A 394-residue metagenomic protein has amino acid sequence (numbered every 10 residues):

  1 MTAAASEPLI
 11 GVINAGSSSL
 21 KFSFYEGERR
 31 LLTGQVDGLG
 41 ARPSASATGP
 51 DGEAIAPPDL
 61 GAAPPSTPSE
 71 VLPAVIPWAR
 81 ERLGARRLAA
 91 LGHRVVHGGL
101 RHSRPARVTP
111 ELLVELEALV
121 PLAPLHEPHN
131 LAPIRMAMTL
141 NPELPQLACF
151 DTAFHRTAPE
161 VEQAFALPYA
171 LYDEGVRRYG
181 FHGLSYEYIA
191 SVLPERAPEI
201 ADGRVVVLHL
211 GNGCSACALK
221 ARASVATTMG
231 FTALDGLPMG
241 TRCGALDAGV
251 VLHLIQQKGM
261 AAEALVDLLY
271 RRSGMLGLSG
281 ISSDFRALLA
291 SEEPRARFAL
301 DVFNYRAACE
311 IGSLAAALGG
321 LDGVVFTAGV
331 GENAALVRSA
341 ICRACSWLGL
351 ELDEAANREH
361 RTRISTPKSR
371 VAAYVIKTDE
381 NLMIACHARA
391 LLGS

Functional and structural regions predicted by a protein language model:
I10, S18-P64, G230: Short glycine-rich, Thr/Ser-proximal phosphate-binding strand/loop in the N-terminal lobe of ATP-dependent enzymes
V75-H126, P145-L147, A153-A164: Short beta-strand-loop/turn "lid" adjacent to the catalytic site in phosphate-handling enzymes
P77-A89, L193-E199, I311-D322: Phosphate/pyrophosphate-binding loops at sites that engage ATP/ADP/AMP, CoA/4′-phosphopantetheine, polyphosphate
F154-I255: Glycine-rich phosphate-binding loop of actin/hexokinase-like ATP-binding domains
D247-V250, L254-I281, F285: Oxyanion-binding "anion nests"
D267, G274-L278, D284-A317: Adenine-nucleotide phosphate-binding core of ATP-dependent small-molecule kinases
D322-C345: Glycine-rich phosphate-binding loops at beta-strand->alpha-helix junctions
R361-S394: Structural signal for terminal/edge beta-strands and the immediately following C-terminal loop/tail that closes
